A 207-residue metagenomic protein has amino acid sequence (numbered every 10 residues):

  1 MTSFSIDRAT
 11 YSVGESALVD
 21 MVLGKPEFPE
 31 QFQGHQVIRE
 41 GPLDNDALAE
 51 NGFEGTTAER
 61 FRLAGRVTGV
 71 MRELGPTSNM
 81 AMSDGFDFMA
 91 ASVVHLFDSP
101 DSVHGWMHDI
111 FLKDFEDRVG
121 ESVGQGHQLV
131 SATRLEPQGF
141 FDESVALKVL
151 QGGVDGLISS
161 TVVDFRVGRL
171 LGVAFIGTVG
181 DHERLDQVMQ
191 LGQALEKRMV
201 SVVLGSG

Functional and structural regions predicted by a protein language model:
M1-A81, G207: N-terminal "mature-domain start" segment
V22, P42, L112-T161, V202-G207: Short Gly/Thr-rich strand-loop-strand
L23, E30-Q33, D98-S99, H108 (+2 more regions): Sec-exported extracytoplasmic/periplasmic mature domains
G69-H108: A short acidic-to-branched-hydrophobic micro-motif
P76-M82, S159-R166: Short, surface-exposed beta-strand/loop micro-motifs that present aromatic residues
A90-V93, R169-T178: Short, well-ordered beta-strand elements
F140-D142, F165-L171: Short, solvent-exposed coil/turn segments at beta-strand boundaries
F175-G207: Surface-exposed amphipathic alpha-helical segments
